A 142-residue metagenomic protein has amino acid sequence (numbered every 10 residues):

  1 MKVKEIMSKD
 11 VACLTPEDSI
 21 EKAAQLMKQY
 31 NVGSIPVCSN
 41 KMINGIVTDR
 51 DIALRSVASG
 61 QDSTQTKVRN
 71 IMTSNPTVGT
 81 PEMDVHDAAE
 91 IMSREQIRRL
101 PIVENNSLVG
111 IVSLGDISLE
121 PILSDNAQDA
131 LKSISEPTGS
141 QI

Functional and structural regions predicted by a protein language model:
M1-D10, T48-V78, D84-S93, S113-I142: Tandem CBS (Bateman) regulatory domains
M7-S8, A24-Q25, K41-N44, Q61-T64 (+1 more regions): Short, flexible segments with low predicted structural confidence
C13-N31, G79-Q96, V103: The conserved cystathionine-beta-synthase
M27-Y30, I35-R50, M92, L100-G115: A glycine-centered beta-loop-beta connector
N31, Q61-D62, Q96-I97, S107 (+1 more regions): A signal for specific C-terminal beta-sheet/loop modules enriched in small/flexible residues with GP/PG/PP motifs
